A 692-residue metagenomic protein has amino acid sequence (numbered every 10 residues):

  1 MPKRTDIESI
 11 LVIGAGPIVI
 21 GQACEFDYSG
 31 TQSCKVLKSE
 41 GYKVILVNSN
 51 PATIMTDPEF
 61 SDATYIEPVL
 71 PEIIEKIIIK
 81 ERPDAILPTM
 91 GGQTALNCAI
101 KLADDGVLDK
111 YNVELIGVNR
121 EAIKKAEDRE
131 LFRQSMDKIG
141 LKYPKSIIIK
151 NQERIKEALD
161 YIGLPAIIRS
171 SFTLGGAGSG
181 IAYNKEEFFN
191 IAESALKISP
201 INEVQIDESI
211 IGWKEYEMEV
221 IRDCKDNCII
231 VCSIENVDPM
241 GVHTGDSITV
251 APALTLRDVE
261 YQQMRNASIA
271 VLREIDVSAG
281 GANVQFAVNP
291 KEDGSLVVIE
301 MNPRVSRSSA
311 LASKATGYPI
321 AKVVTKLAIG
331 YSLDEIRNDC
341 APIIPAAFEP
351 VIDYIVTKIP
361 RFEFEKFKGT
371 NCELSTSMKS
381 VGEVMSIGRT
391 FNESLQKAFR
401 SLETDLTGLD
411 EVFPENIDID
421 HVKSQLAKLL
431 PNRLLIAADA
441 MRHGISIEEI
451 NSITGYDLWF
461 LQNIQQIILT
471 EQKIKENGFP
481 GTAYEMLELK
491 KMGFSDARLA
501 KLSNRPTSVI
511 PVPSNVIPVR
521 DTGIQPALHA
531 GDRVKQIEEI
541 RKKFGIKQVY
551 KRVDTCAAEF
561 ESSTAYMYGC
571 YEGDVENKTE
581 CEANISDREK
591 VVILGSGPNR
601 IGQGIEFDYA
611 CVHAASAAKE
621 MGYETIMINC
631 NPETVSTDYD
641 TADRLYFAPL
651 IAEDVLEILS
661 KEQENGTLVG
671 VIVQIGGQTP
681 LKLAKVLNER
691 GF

Functional and structural regions predicted by a protein language model:
P2, D27, Q32, N48 (+20 more regions): ATP-dependent carboxylate activation and anion-phosphoryl transfer catalytic cores that bind Mg-ATP to form
I10-L11, P17, V591, V671: Conserved hydrophobic helix-helix packing surfaces used for dimerization/oligomerization
K35-G41, G106-I123, M621-G622, R690-F692: Short, acidic/small-residue loops that bind anionic groups at enzyme active sites
Q93-Y111, Q678-G691: Short Gly/Thr/Asp-enriched flexible loops that form oxyanion-binding sites at enzyme active sites
K110-S179: A conserved helix-loop-beta module that forms one wall/lid of the active-site cleft in ATP-utilizing catalytic domains
T482, R505-E538: Intrinsic disorder/low-complexity segments
L489-M492, R498-L502: Extended, domain-scale alpha-helical bundle/helix-rich regions
